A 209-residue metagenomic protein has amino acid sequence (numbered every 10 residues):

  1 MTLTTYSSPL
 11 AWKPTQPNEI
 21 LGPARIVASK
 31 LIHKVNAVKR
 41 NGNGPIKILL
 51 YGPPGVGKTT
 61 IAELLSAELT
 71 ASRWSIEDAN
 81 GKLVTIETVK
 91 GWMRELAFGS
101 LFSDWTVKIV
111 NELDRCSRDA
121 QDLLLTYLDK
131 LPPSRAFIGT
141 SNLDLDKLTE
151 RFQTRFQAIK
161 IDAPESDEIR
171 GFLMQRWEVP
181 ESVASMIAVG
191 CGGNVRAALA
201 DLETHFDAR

Functional and structural regions predicted by a protein language model:
L3-K47, P53, R94-L101: Pre-Walker A (pre-P-loop) alpha-helix and adjacent loop at the N terminus of AAA/AAA+ ATPase modules, a conserved
A28-S29, R73-W105: Short glycine-rich substrate-engagement loop in P-loop NTPases that contacts/grips substrate
N36-E77: Walker A/P-loop
N80-K82, Q157-I169: Conserved AAA+ ATPase "SRH/arginine-finger" region at the nucleotide-binding site
R94-F98, D114-R151: Conserved catalytic/switch belt of AAA+ P-loop NTPases
V179-C191: Short conserved motifs of the RecA-like P-loop NTPase core
G190-E203: The conserved phosphate-sensing helix
